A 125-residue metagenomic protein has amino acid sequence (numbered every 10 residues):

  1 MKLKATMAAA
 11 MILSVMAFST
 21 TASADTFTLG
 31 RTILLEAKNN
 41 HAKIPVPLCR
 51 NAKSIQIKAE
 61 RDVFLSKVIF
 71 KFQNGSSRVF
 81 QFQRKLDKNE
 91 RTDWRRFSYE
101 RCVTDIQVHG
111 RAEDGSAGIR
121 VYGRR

Functional and structural regions predicted by a protein language model:
M1-A9: Bacterial N-terminal signal peptides that target proteins for export
A9-A17: Bacterial N-terminal signal peptides
F18-D25: Sec/Tat signal peptide C-region and signal peptidase I cleavage site
G30-L35, V79-D87: Solvent-exposed serine/threonine-rich low-complexity stretches and specific carbohydrate-binding patches
L35-L65: Short, surface-exposed binding/anchoring microloops in extracellular/periplasmic proteins
H41-P47, R91-S98: Exposed aromatic-hydrophobic patches
R50-I57, S98-E113: Noncatalytic modules at the cell exterior or secretory-pathway interfaces, chiefly beta-strand-rich lectin/adhesion
R61-F82, R120-R124: Short, surface-exposed beta-strand/strand-loop-strand elements in extracellular ectodomains
